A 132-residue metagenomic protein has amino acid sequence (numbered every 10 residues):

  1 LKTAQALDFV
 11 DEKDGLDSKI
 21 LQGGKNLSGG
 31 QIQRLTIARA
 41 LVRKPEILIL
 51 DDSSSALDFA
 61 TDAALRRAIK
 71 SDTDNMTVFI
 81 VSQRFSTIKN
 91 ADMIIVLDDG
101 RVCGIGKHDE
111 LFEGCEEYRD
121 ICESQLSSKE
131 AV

Functional and structural regions predicted by a protein language model:
L1-K19, A60, E117-D120: Conserved "ABC signature" C-loop
N26-L27, I32-L35, D62: ABC ATPase nucleotide-binding domain signature region
I37, V81: Hydrophobic anchor residue at the start of the ABC signature
V42-E46, N75: A short, proline-enriched helix->beta-strand linker immediately N-terminal to the Walker B motif in ABC-type P-loop
L48-D51: Catalytic Walker B motif of ABC-type/P-loop ATPase nucleotide-binding domains
D58-A68: Conserved D-loop/post-Walker B switch-helix segment of ABC ATPase nucleotide-binding domains
R67, S71, N75, K89-V132: C-terminal portion of ABC ATPase nucleotide-binding domains
